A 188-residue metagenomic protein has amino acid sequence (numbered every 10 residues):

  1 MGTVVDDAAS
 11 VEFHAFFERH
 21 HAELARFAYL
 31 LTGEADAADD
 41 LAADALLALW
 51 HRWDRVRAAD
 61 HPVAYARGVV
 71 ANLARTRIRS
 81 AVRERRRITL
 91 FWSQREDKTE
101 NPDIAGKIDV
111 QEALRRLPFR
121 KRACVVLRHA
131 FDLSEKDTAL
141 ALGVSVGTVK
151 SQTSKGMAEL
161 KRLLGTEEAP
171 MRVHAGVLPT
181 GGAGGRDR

Functional and structural regions predicted by a protein language model:
G2-R26, D36, W50: A short, charge-rich alpha-helical start-of-domain segment used by transcription regulators
D6, L46-H61, S80-V82: Sigma70-family region 2
D40-L47, D60-N72: Structural recognition of an alpha-helix C-terminal capping motif at a helix-to-coil junction
R57, G68-L90, P102-D103: Arg/Lys-rich amphipathic alpha helix in sigma70-family domain 2
A71, R75, L142-A169: DNA-recognition helix of helix-turn-helix
R79, L117, M157-G176, R188: Short, Lys/Arg-enriched C-terminal cap helix and immediately downstream tail that follows
R115, F119, F131-T148: Helix-turn-helix DNA-binding module
C124-R128: A short pre-motif secondary-structure segment
